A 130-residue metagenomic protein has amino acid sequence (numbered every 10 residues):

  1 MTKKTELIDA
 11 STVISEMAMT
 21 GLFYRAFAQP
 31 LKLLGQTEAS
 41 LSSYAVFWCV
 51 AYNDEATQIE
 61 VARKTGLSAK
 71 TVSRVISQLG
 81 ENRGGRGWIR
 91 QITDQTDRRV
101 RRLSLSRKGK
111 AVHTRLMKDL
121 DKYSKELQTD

Functional and structural regions predicted by a protein language model:
M1-S40: N-terminal leader segment of winged-helix/HTH proteins
L7, S11, Q29-P30, A111-D130: Amphipathic alpha-helical dimerization/coiled-coil segments that flank or bridge DNA-binding/regulatory modules
Q29-S68: N-terminal helix-turn-helix DNA-binding core of bacterial DNA-binding proteins
E55-V100: Canonical helix-turn-helix DNA-binding module
Q95-L116: Basic, amphipathic "hinge/linker" alpha-helix immediately C-terminal to the N-terminal HTH DNA-binding motif
